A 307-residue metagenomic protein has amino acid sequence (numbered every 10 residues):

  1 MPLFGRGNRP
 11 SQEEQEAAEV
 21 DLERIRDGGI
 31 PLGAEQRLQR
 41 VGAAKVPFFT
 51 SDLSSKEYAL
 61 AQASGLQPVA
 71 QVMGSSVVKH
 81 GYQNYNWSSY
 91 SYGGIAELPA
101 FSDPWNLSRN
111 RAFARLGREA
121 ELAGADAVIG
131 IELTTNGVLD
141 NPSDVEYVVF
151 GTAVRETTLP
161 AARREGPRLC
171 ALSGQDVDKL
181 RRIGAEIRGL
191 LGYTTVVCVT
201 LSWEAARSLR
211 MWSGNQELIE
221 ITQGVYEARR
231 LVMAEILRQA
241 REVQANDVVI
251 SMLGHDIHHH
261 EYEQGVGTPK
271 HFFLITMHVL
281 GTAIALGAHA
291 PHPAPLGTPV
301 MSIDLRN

Functional and structural regions predicted by a protein language model:
P2-F101, S143-I221, H258, Q264-N307: Intrinsic disorder/low-complexity detector
N86-E132, A205-H255: Short, well-ordered alpha-helical segments
A112-A125, I129-L139, D144-V149, V154-A161: A contiguous, well-structured "functional interface" segment within a domain
T135-L139, H255-Q264: Beta-rich nucleic-acid/ligand-interaction surfaces
